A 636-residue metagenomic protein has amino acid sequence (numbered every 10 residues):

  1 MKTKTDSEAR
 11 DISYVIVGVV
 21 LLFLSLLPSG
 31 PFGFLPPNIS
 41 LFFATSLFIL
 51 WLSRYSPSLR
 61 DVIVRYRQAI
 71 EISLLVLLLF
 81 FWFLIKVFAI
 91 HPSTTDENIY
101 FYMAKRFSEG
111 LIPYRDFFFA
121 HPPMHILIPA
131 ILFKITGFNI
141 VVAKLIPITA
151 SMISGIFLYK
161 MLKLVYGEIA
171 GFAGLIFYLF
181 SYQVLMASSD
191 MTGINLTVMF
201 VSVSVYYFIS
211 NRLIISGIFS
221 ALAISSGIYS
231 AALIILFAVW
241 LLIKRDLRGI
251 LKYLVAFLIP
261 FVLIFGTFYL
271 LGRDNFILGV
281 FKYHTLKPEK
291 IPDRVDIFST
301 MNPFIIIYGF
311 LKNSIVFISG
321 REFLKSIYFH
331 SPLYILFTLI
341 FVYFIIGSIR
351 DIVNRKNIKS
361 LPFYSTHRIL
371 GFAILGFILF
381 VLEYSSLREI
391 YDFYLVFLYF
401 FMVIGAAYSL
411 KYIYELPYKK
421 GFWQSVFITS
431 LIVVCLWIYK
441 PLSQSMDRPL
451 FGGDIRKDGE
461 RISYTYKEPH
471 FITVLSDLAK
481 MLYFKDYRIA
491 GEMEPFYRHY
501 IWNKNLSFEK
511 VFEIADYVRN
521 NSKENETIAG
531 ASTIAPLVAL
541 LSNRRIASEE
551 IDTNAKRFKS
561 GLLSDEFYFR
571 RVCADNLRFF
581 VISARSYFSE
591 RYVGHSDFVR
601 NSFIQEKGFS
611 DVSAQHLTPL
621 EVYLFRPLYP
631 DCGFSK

Functional and structural regions predicted by a protein language model:
K2, A9-I12, K163-I169, F200-S216 (+2 more regions): Membrane-interface transmembrane helices that cradle and orient dolichyl/undecaprenyl
P31-S40, A120, M124, L145-A150 (+5 more regions): Multi-pass, polyprenyl lipid-linked donor-dependent membrane glycosyltransferases
W51-Y55, L59, I156, K312-T366 (+1 more regions): Hydrophobic, aromatic-rich transmembrane alpha-helices and their immediate juxtamembrane boundary segments
H121, Y229, V434-F634: Extracytoplasmic
T149, A232, V381-G421, S443-P449: Hydrophobic/aromatic-rich transmembrane helices and adjacent perimembrane loops
S202-V203, I214-I228, I234-W240, F377-S385: Membrane-interface alpha helices of multi-pass inner-membrane proteins
L213-I215, S220, A232-F261, F265 (+4 more regions): Perimembrane helix-loop-helix junctions
L251-K312, V434-Q444, V538: Membrane-lumen/periplasm interface segments of specific transmembrane helices in polyprenyl phosphate-linked
